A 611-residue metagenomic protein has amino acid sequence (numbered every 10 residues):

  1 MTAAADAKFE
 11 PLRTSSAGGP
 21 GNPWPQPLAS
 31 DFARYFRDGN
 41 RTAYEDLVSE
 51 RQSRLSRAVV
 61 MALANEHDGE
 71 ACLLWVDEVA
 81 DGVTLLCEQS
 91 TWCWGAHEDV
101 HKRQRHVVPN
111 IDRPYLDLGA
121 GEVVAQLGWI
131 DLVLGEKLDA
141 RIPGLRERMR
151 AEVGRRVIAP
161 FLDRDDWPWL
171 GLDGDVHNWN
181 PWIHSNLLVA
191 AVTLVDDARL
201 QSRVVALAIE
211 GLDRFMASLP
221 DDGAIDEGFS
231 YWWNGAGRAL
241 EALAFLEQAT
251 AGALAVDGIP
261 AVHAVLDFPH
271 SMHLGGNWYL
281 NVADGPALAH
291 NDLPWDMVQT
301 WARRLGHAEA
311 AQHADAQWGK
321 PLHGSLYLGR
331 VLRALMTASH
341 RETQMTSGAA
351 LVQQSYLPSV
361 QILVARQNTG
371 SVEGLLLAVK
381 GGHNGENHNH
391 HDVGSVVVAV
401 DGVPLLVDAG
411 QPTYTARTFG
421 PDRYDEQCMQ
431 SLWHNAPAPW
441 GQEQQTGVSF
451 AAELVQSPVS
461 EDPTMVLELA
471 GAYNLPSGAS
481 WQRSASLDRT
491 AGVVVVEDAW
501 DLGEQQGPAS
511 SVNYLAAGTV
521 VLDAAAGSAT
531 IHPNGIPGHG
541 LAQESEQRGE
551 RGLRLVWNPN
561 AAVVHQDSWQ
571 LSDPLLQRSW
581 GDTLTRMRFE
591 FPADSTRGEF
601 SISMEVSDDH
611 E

Functional and structural regions predicted by a protein language model:
M1-F36: Low-complexity, Ser/Thr/Pro/Gly-enriched N-terminal "stalk/linker" regions
R13-P27, E78-H97, G144-L170, R203-G223 (+2 more regions): Long, well-ordered core segments of solenoidal/helical folds
D38-Q52, R103-A120, D166-P181, P220-A236 (+3 more regions): Solvent-exposed loop and edge beta-strand segments that line ligand/cofactor-binding and catalytic clefts
R54-A71, E122-I142, I183-A198, G237-G252 (+4 more regions): Well-ordered alpha-helical scaffold segments within catalytic/enzyme domains
A58-G135, M149, I158: Acidic catalytic motifs of isoprenoid enzymes
E98-D99, G121, Q312-P321, P412-E611: CBM-like, beta-strand-rich accessory domains located in the C-terminal region of large, secreted polysaccharide-active
H106-G228, E241, L335-S347: Active-site lining segments of carbohydrate-active enzymes
A236-L405, S460, D594: Carbohydrate-active enzyme catalytic cores, enriched for enzymes that act on polyanionic acidic polysaccharides
